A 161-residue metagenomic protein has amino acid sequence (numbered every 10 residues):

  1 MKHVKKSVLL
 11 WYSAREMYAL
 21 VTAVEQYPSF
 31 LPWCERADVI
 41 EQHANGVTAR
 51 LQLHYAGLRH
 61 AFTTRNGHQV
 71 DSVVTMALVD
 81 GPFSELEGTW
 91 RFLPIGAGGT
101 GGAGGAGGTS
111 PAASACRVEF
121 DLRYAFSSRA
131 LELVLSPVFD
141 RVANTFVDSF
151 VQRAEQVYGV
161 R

Functional and structural regions predicted by a protein language model:
M1-A44, V160: Hydrophobic ligand-binding cavity/cleft-lining segments
H3-S7, G46-T48, A61, V73 (+2 more regions): Intrinsic-disorder/low-complexity, polar/charged segments enriched in Ser/Thr/Lys/Arg/Asp/Glu/Gln
K6-V8, A37, F62-G67, E87-P94: Hydrophobic/aromatic beta-strand elements that line small-molecule binding cavities or substrate pockets in beta-rich
L9-S13, Q52-A56, G67-Q69, V79 (+2 more regions): Solvent-exposed residues in well-ordered beta-strands and their adjoining turns, especially edge/terminal strands
M17-Y18, Y27, A49, N66 (+2 more regions): Hydrophobic pocket/interface hotspot
D38-P82, G98, S149: Glycine-rich portal/gate segments that line the openings of hydrophobic small-molecule binding cavities
L78-T145: Beta-strand/loop substructures that line and gate deep hydrophobic ligand-binding cavities in soluble
V151-R161: Short, highly charged C-terminal tails/helix-capping segments
